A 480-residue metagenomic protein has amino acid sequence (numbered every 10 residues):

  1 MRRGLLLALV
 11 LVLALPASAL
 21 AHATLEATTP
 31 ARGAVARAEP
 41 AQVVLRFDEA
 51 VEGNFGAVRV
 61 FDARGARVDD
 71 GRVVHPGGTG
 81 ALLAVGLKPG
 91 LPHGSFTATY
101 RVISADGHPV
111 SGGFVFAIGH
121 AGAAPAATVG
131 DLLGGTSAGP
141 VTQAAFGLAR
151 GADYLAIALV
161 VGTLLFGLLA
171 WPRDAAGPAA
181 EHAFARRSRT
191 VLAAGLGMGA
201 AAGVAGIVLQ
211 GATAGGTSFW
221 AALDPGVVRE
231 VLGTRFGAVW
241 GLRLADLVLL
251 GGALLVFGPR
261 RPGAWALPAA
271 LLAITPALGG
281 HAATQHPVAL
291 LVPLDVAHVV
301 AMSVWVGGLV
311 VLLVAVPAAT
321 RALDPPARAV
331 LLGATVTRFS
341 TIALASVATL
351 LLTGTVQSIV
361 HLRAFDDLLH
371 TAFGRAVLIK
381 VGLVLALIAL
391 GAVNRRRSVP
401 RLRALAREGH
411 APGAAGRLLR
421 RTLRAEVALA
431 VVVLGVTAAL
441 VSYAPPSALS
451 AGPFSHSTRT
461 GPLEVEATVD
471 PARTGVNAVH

Functional and structural regions predicted by a protein language model:
M1-L6: Bacterial N-terminal signal peptides that target proteins for export
L7-P16: Bacterial N-terminal signal peptides
A17-L20, T24, L83-H93, T97-H480: Polytopic transmembrane helical bundles with strong interfacial aromatic enrichment
A23-A38: Short N-terminal segments immediately surrounding and downstream of signal-peptide cleavage
G33, G65-A66, G107, P462: Detector for glycine-centered tight turns/loop "hinges" at secondary-structure junctions
A36-L45, R473-H480: Contiguous beta-strand segments within globular domains
V43-R72: Short, surface-exposed alpha-helix to beta-strand junction/turn motifs within ectodomains of secreted and cell-envelope
V74-G80: Short proline/glycine- and polar residue-rich coil/turn motifs
